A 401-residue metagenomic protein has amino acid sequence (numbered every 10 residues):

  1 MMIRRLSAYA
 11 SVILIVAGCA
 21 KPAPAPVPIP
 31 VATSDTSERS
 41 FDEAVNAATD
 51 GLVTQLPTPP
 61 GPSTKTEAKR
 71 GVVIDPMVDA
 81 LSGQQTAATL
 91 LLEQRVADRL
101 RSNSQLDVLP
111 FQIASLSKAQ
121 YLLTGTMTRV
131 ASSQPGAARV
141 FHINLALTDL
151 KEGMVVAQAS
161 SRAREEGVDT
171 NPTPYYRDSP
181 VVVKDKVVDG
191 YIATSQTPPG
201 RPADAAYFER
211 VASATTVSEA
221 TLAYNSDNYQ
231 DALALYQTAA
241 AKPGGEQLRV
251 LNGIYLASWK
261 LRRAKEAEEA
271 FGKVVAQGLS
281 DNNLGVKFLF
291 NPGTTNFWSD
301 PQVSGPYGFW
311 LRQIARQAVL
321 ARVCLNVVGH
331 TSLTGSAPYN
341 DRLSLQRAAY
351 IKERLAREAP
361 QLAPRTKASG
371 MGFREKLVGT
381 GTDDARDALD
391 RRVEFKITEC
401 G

Functional and structural regions predicted by a protein language model:
C19-E67, L150-T238: C-terminal/domain-edge helix-coil "capping" segments
P28-D42, L279-Q313, S332-P338: Short, solvent-exposed beta-strand/turn patches at coil↔beta or beta↔helix junctions that act as interaction loops
P30, S34, E38, S63-A88 (+2 more regions): Short beta-strand->alpha-helix linker/helix-N-cap micro-motif that forms a surface specificity/interaction loop
A44-T64, T295-V328, A356-R357, F395-G401: Periplasmic peptidoglycan-binding/anchoring modules of Gram-negative envelope and division proteins
L56, G71-M77, L109-T148, G153: A short, hydrophobic beta-strand-centered structural micro-motif
A68-G83, L284-T294, L311-A348, T366-G379: Short, surface-exposed beta-strand segments enriched in small/polar/acidic residues
G83-L90, D98, K265, W298-P301 (+1 more regions): Periplasmic OmpA-like peptidoglycan-binding domain that tethers envelope proteins to the cell wall
